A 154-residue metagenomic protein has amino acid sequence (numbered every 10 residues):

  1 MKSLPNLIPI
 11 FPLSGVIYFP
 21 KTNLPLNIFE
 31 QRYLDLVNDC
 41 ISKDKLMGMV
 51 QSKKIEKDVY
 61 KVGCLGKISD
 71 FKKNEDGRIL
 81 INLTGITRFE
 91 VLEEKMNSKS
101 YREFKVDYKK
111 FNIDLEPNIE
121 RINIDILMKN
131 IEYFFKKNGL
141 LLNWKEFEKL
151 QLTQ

Functional and structural regions predicted by a protein language model:
M1-Q154: N-terminal low-complexity, acidic/polar interaction/targeting segments
